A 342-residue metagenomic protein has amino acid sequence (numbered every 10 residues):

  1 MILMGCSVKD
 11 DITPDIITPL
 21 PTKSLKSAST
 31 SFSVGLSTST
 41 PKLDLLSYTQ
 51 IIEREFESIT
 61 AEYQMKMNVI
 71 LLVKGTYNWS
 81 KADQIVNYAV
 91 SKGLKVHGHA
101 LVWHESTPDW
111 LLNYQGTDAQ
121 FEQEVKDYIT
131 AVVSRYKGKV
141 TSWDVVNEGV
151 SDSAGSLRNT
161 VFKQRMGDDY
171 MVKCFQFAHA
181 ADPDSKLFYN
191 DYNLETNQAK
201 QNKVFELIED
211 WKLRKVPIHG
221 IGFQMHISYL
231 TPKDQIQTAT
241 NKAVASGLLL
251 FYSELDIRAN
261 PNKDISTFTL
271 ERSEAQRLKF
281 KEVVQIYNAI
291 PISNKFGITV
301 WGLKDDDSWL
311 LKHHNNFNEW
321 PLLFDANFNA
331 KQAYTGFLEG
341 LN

Functional and structural regions predicted by a protein language model:
I2-A28: Bacterial Sec-dependent N-terminal signal peptides
L20, Y114, R135, D144-D168 (+3 more regions): Aromatic-rich peripheral "rim/lid" segments of glycoside hydrolase catalytic domains that contact and position glycan
P21, R54-L72, K81-L194, I257-N262: Substrate-binding cleft and catalytic face of glycoside hydrolase catalytic domains, especially the flexible beta-alpha
S37-T49, M67-S80, V150-A154, L194-K203 (+3 more regions): Acidic-and-aromatic substrate-binding clefts and catalytic sites of carbohydrate-active enzymes
S39-E55, Q123-V132, A199-W211, Q235-I236 (+1 more regions): Short, acidic/polar
I51, V102-S106, W309-F317: Short, flexible, mixed-charge acidic loops at enzyme active sites
V73, N78-S80, I85-V90, K95 (+3 more regions): Glycoside hydrolase catalytic-domain groove-lining segments
W110-K126, A154-N159, N197-K212, L311-F324: Short, electropositive alpha-helical surface patch
